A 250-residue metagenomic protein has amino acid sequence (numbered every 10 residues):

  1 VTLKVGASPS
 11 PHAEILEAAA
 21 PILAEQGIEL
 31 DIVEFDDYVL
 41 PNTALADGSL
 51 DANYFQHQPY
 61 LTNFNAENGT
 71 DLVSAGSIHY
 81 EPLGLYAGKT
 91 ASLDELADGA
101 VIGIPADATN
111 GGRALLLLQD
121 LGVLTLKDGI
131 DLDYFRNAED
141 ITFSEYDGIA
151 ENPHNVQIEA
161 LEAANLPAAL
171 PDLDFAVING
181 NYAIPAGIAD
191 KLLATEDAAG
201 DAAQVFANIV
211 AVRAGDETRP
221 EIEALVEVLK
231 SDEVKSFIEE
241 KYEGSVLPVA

Functional and structural regions predicted by a protein language model:
V1-S10, I28-E34, V101-I102: Short, well-ordered beta-strand elements
I32-T43, D131-A168: Short helix-initiation/N-cap motifs at beta->coil->alpha
Y38-G69, L85, A186-I188: Pocket-flanking alpha-helical
A46-Q56, A100, V123, P153-Q157 (+1 more regions): Alpha-to-beta junction loops
N63-A75, T90-A91, D172, V177 (+1 more regions): Ligand-binding "clamshell"
A75-T125, K235: A conserved helix-loop-strand patch within extracytoplasmic ligand-binding domains of the periplasmic binding
P82-D94, F206-E221: A bilobed periplasmic-binding-protein/Venus flytrap-type ligand-binding module shared by bacterial periplasmic
N110-Q119, E221, L229-V249: Periplasmic-binding protein-like
